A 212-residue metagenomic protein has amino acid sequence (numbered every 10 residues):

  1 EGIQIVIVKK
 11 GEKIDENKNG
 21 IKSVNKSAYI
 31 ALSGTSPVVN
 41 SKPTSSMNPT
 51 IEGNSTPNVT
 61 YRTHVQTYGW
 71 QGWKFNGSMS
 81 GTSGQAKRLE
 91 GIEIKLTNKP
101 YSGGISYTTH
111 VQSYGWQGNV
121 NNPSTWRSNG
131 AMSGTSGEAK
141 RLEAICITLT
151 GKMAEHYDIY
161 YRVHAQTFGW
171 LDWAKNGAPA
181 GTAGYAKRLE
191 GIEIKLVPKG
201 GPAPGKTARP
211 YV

Functional and structural regions predicted by a protein language model:
E1-V212: Lectin-type carbohydrate-recognition ectodomains
